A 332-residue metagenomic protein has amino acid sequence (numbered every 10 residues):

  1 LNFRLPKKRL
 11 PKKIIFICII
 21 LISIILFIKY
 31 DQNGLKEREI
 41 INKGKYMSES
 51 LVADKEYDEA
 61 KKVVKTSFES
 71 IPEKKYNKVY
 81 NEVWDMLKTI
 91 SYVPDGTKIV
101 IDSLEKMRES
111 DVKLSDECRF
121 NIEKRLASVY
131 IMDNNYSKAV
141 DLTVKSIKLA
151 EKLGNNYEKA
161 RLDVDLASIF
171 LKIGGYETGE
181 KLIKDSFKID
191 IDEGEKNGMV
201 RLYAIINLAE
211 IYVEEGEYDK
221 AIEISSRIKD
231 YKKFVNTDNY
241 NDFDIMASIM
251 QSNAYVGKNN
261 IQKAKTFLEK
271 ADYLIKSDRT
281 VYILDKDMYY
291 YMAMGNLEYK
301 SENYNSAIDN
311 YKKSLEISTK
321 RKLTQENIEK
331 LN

Functional and structural regions predicted by a protein language model:
G34, R38, K74-N81, E117 (+5 more regions): Residue signature of alpha-solenoid helical repeat architecture, marking inter-repeat boundaries and helix-start
Y46, W84-M86, C118, R125 (+9 more regions): "A position-specific structural signal for the A-helix of alpha-solenoid helical repeats
D54, V93-P94, D133, L153 (+4 more regions): Structural motif corresponding to the intra-repeat A-B loop/turn of tetratricopeptide repeats
F68-E69, E105-S110, K145-E151, D185-D192 (+4 more regions): Amphipathic alpha-helical segments of tetratricopeptide repeats
